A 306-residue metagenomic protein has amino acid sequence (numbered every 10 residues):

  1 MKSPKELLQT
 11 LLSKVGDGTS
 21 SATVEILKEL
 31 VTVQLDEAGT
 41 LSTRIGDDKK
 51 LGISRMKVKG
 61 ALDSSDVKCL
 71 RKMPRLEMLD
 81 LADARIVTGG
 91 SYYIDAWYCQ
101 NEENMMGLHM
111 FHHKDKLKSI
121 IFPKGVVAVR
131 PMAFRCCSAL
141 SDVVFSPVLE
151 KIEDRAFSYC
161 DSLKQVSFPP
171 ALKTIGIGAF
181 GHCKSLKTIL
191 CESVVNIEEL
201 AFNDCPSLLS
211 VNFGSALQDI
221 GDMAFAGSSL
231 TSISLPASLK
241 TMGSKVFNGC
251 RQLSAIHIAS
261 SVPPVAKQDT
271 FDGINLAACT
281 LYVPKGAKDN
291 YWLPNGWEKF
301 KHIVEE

Functional and structural regions predicted by a protein language model:
Q9-S13: Append "Rare intracellular matches occur via the same short Y/T/C beta-strand/loop motifs
K14-S21: Short, exposed coil/turn segments at beta-strand boundaries within extracellular/luminal domains
L27-D36, S54-L62, L76-E102, D115-A128 (+8 more regions): Structural signature of tandem-repeat unit edges
T40-K49, S65-K72, M110, F122 (+4 more regions): Short, T/G/N/S-enriched strand-turn elements that build extracellular solenoid repeat scaffolds
M105-G107: Signature of short aromatic-glycine-proline-rich micro-motifs recurring in repeat-based ectodomains
H109-M110, R130-A133, E153-A156, G176-G181 (+4 more regions): Consensus positions within tandem repeat domains that build extended binding/scaffold surfaces
P294-K299: Helix-loop-beta element that forms the nucleotide-linked donor phosphate-binding surface in glycosyltransferases
